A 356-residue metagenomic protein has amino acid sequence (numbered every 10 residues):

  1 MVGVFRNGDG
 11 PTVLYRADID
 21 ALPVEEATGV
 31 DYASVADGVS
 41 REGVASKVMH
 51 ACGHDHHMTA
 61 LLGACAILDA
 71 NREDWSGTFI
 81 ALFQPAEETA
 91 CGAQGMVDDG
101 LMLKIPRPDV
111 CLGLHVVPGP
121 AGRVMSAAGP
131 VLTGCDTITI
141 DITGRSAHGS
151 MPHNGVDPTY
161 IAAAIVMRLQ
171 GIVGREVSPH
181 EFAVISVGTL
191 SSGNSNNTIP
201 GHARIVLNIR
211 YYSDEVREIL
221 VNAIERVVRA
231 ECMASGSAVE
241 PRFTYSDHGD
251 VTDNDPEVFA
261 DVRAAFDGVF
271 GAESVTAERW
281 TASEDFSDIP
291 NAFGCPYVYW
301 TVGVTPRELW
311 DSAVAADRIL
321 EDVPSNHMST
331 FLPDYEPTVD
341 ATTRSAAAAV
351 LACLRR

Functional and structural regions predicted by a protein language model:
M1-G10: A non-catalytic alpha/beta surface segment that caps or lines the substrate-entry region of metallo-dependent hydrolase
G3, Y15, H54, A81 (+7 more regions): Divalent metal-coordination and catalytic microenvironments
A17-I19, V302: Transmembrane beta-barrel strands of outer-membrane/channel proteins
L22, G29-M49, D55-H56, L68-T189 (+1 more regions): Histidine/acidic-residue-rich, glycine-tolerant segments that coordinate divalent metal ions
G43-C52, S329-P337: Short pre-catalytic strand/loop immediately N-terminal to key active-site residues, enriched for Gly-Thr
M58-C65: DPxDG-like acidic metal-binding loop motif
Y160-R356: Metal-dependent amide/peptide-bond hydrolase catalytic core, centered on the "pita-bread" metallohydrolase fold
